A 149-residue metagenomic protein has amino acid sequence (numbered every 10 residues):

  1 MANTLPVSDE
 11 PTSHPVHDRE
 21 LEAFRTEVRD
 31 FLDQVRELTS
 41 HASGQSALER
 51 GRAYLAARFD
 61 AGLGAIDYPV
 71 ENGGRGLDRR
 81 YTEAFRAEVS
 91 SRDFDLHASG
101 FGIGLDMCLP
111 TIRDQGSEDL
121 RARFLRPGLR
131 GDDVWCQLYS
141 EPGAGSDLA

Functional and structural regions predicted by a protein language model:
M1-F24: Intrinsic disorder at enzyme termini
H17, D30, A47-L48: A generic N-terminal leader/anchor concept
F24-Q34: N-terminal helical capping/dimerization or prosegment-like subdomains of hydrolases acting on amide or phosphate bonds
E37-A149: Glycine-rich flavin
